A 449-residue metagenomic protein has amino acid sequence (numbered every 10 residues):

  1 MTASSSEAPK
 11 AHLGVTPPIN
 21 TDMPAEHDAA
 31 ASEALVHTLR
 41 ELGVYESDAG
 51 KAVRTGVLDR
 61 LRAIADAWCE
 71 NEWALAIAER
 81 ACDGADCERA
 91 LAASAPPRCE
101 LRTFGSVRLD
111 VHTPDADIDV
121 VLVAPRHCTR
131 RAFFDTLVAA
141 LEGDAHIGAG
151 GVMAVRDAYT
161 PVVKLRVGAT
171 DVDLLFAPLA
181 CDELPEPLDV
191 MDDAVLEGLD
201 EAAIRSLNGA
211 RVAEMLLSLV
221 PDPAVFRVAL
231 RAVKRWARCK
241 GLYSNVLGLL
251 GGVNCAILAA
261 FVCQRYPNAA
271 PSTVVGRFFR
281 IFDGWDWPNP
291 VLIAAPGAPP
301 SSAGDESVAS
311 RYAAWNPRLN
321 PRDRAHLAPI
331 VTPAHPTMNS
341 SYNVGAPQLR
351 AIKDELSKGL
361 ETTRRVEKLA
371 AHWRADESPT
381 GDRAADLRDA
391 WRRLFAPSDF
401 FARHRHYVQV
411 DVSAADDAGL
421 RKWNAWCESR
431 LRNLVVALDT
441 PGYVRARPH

Functional and structural regions predicted by a protein language model:
M1-D115, H127-T136, G143, I147 (+4 more regions): N-terminal regions immediately upstream of nucleotidyltransferase
P9-V36, R231, G241, G248-G251 (+1 more regions): Pol beta-like nucleotidyltransferase catalytic core
A30-A34, A52, G56, R60-A63 (+11 more regions): Acidic, Ser/Thr-rich intrinsically disordered and amphipathic helical segments
G43-E46, R62-A76, V111, R126-C128 (+14 more regions): Eukaryotic basic, amphipathic alpha-helical target segments in cytosolic regions
A49, P125, P221, V246-L250: Conserved aromatic-histidine-acidic binding/catalytic patches
R102, V121, K164-R166, D173-L175 (+1 more regions): Residues in well-ordered beta-strands of folded domains
D115-V121: Acidic Asp/Glu-based divalent-cation binding sites
D144, G150-V152, D157-S244, P321 (+4 more regions): Conserved NTP/Mg2+-binding pocket subregion across the NTase superfamily
